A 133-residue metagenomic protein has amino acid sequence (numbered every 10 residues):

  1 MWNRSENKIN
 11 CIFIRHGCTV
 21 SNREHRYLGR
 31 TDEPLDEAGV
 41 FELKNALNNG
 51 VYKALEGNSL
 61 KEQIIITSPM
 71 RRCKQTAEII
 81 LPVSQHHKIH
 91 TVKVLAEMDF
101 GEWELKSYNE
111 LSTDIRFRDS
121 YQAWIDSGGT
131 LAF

Functional and structural regions predicted by a protein language model:
M1, C18-H25, Q63, H87-F100: Short charge-dense sequence patches
M1-N10, A46-N49, K53-G57, H86 (+1 more regions): Acidic, low-complexity terminal tails and accessory targeting/binding regions of phosphate-metabolizing enzymes
I9, I14-S84: Active-site-proximal alpha-helix that buttresses catalytic centers in soluble enzyme cores
V83-F133: Phosphate-handling substructures
